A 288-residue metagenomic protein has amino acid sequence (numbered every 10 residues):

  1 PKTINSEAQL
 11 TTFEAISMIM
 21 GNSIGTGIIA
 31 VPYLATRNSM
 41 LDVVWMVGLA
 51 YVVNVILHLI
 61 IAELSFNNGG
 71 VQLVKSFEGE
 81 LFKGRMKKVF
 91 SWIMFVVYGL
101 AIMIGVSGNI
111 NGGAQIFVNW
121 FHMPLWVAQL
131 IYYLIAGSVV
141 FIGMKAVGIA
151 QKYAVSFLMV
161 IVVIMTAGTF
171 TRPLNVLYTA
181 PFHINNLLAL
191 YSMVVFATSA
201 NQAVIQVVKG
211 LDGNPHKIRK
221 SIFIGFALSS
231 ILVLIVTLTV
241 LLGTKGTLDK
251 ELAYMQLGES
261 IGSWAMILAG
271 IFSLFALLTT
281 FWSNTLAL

Functional and structural regions predicted by a protein language model:
P1-Y33, N38, V55-L59, G210-G213: Membrane-interface "cap" regions at the ends of multi-pass membrane proteins
I4-S6, M46, I60-G105, V118-L125 (+1 more regions): Transmembrane-helix boundary/entry motifs in multi-pass membrane transporters
N5, W126-I131, I135, G143-K145 (+2 more regions): Helix-loop-helix junctions that connect adjacent transmembrane segments in multi-pass membrane transporters
T11, L41, Y178-A189, E259-A269: Juxtamembrane helix-entry segments on the extracytoplasmic side of multipass membrane proteins
I16, V44-G48, W92, W126-I131: Hydrophobic alpha-helical transmembrane segments
T26, A50-I61, Y133-F141: Central hydrophobic cores of alpha-helical transmembrane segments in multi-pass inner-membrane proteins across all
K75-R85, N109-Q129, K209-N214, K220-I231 (+1 more regions): Helix-loop-helix connectors at the membrane interface of multi-pass transporters/channels
V97-A114, I267-L288: Membrane-helix boundary/coupling elements in multi-pass transport proteins
